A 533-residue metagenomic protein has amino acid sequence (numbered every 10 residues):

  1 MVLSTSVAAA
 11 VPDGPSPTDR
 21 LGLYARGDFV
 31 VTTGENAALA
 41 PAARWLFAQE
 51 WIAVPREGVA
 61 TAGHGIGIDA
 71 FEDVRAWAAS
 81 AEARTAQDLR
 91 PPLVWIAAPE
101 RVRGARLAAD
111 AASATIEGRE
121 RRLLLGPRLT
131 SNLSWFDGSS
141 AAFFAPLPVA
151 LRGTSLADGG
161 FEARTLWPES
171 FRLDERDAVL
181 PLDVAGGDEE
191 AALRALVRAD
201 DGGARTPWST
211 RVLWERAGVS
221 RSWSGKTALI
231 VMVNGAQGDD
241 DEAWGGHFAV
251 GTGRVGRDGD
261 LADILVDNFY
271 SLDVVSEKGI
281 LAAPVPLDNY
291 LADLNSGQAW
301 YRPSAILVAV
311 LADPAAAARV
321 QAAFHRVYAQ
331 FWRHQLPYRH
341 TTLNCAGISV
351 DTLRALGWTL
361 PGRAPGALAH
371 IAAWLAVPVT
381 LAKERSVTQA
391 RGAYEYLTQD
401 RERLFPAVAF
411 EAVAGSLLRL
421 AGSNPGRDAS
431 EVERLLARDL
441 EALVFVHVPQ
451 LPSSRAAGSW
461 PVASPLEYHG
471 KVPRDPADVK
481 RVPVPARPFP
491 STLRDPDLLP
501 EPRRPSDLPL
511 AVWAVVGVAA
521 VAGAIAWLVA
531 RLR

Functional and structural regions predicted by a protein language model:
M1-S6: Bacterial N-terminal signal peptides
V7-P207, A329-L528: Activation targets extended, charge/polar-rich intrinsically disordered C-terminal tails
A204-E215, S304-A322: An acidic intrinsically disordered interaction segment
S209-S304, V446-W513: Glycine-rich catalytic cores of cysteine/serine-nucleophile enzymes that process amide/ester linkages in cell-envelope
S220-T227, A316-Y328: Active-site-adjacent bridging/hinge elements
G235-D240, S304-P314, F331-H340: Second-shell loop/turn segments in exported
R254-G259, A317, R354-G362: Secondary-structure boundary elements
A530-R533: Juxtamembrane boundary at the C-terminal end of a transmembrane helix
